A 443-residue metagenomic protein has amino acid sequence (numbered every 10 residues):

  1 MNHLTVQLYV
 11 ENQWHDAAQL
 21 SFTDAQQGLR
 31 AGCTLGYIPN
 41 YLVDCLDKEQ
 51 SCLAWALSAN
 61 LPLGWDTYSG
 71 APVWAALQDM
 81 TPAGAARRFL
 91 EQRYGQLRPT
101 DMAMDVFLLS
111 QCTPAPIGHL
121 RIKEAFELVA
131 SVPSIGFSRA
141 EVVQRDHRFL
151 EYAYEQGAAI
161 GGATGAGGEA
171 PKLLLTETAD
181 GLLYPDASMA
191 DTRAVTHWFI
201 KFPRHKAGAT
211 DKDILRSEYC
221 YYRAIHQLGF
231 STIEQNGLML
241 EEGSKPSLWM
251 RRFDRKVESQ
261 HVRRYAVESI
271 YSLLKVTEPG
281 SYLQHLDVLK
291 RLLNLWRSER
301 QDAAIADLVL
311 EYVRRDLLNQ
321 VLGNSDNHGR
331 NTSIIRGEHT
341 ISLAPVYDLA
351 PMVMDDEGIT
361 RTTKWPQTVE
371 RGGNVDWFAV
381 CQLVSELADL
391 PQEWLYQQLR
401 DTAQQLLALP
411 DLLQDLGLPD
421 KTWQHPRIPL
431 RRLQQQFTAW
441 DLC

Functional and structural regions predicted by a protein language model:
M1-C443: Phosphate/dinucleotide-binding and metal-coordinating scaffold of catalytic cores in nucleotide-dependent enzymes
